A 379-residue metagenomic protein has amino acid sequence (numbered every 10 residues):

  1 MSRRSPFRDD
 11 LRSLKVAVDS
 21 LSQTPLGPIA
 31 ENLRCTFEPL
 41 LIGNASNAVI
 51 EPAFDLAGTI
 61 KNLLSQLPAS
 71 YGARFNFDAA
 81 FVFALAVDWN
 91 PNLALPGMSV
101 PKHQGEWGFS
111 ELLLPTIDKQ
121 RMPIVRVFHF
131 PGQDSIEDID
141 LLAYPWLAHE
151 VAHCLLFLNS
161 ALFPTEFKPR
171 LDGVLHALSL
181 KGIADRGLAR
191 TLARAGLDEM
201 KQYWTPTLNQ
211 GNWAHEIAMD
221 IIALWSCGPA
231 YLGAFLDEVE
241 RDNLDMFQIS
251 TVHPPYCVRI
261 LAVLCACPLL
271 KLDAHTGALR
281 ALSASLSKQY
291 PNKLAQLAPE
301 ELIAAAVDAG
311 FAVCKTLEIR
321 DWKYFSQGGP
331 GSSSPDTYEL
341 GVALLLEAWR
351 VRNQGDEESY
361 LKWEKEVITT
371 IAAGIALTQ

Functional and structural regions predicted by a protein language model:
M1-G105, E111-D118, G132-Q133, D140-Y144 (+1 more regions): Non-catalytic terminal regions of proteins
Y71, L162-E166, P229-A234: Short, flexible/disordered secondary-structure transition segments
P96-Q104, M122-F128, L155-P164: Core alpha/beta catalytic barrel or barrel-like domain that forms the active/cofactor pocket in diverse metabolic
S110-F128, R186-A195: A short mid-domain helix/strand-loop element embedded in enzyme catalytic domains that forms or borders the active-site
V127-L147, T207-Q210: Short pre-active-site segment immediately N-terminal to the catalytic Zn-binding motif
I139-Y144, F157-Q202: Post-HEXXH active-site segment of zinc metalloproteases
L147-L156, A218: Active-site His/Glu-centered metal-binding helix of metallohydrolases
I183-I260: Metalloprotease/metallohydrolase-associated module, dominated by Zn2+-dependent proteases
